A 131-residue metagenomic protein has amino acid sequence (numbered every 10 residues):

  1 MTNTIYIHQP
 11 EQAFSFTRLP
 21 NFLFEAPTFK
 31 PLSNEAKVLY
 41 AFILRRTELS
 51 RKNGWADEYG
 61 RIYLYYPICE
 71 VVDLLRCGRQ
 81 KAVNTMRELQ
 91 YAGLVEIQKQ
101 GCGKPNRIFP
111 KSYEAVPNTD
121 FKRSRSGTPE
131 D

Functional and structural regions predicted by a protein language model:
M1-K37, N53-I62, D73-L74: Positively charged, structured surface patches that bind polyanionic biopolymers
T2-N3, S112-D131: Charged low-complexity intrinsically disordered patches
F16, V83-M86, N118: Generic N-terminal initiation segments characterized by hydrophobic and/or small/turn-forming residues
F22, Q100, Y113-A115: Generic structural motif
F29, N34, T47-P110: Winged helix-turn-helix DNA-binding recognition segment
K37-A41, C69, N106, P129-D131: Active-site-proximal helix/loop capping residues that flank conserved catalytic or ligand/cofactor
F42-R46: Short amphipathic alpha-helical elements of helix-turn-helix/winged-helix folds
